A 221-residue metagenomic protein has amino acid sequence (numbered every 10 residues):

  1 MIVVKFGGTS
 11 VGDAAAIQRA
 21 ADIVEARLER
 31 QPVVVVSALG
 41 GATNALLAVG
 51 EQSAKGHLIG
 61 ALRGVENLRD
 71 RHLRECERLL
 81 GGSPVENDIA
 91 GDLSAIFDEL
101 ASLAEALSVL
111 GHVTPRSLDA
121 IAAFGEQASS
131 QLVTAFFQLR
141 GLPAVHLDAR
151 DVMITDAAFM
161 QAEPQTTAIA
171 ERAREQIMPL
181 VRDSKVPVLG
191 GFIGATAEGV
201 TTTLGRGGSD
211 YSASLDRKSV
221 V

Functional and structural regions predicted by a protein language model:
M1-S219: Nucleotide/pyrophosphate-binding catalytic subdomain
